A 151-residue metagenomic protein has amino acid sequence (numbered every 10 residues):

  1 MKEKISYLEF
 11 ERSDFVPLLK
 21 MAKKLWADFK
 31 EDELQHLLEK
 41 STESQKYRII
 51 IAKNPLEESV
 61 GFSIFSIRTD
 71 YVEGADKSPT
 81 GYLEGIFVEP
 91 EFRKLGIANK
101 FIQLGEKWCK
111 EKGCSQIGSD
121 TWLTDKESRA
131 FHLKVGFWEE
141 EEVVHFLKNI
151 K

Functional and structural regions predicted by a protein language model:
K4-L18: A short beta-loop-alpha structural element at the N-terminal edge of CoA-dependent acyl/N-acetyltransferase catalytic
L19-E33, Y71: Helix-loop element at the rim of GNAT/NAT acetyltransferase active sites that forms part of the acceptor-substrate
F29-N54, I64: Active-site rim helix/loop that mediates acceptor-substrate recognition in acyltransferases
I51, E58-I67, Y82, F87: Conserved beta-strand in the GNAT
V88, K94-K107, A130, K134: Conserved acetyl-CoA-binding loop-helix of GNAT-fold acetyltransferases
N99, E111, L123-E142: Conserved active-site alpha-helix within GNAT-family acetyltransferase domains
I102, C109-T121: Conserved GNAT acetyl-CoA-binding A-motif
S119-S128, L147-I150: Conserved beta-strand-loop-alpha-helix junction that forms the acyl-donor binding cleft
